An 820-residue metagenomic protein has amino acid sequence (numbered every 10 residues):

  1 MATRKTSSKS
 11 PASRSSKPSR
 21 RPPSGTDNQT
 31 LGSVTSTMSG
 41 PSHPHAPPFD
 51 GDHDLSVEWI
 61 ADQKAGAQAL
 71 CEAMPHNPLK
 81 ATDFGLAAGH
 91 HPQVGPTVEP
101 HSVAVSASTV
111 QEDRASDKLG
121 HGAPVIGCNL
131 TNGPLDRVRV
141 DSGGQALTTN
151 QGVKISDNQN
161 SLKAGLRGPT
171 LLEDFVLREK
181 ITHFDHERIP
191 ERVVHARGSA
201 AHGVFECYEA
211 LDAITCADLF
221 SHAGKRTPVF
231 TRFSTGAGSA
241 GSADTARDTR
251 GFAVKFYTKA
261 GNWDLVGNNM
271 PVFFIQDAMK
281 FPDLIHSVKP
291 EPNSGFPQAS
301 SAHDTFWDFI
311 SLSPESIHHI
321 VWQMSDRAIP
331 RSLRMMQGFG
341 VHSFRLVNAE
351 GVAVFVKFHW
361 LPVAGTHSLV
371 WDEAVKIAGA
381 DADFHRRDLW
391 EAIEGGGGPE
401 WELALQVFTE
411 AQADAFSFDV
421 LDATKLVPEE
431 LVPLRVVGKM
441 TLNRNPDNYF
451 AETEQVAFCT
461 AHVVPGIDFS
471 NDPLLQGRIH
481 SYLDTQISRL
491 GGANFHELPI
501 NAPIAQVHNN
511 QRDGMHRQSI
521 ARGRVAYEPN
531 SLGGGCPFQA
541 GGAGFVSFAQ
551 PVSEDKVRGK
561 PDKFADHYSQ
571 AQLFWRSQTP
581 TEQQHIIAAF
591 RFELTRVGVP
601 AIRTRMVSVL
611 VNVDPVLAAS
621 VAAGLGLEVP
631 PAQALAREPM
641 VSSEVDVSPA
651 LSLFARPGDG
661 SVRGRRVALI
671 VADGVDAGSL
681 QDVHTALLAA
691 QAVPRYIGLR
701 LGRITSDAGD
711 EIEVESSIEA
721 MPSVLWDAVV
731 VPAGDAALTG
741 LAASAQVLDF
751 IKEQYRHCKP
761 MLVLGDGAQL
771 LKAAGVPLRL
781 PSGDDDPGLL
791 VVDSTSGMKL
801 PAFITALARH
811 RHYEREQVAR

Functional and structural regions predicted by a protein language model:
A2-A677, Q681-A689, V693, G698-E719 (+4 more regions): Active-site-adjacent core segments of small-molecule enzymes
V599, G698, A728-G734, V747-A773: Catalytic nucleophile loop
Q681, L741-S744, A773-V776: Short amphipathic alpha-helical segments
Y696, M761, G788-V791: Conserved beta-strand scaffold positions in the cores of enzyme catalytic domains, especially in NTP/NDP-utilizing
T705-D707, V763-S782: Glycine-rich, charge-decorated loop segments at or immediately adjacent to ligand/cofactor-binding or catalytic sites
I712-L725, V729, A774-M798: Structural recognition of alpha->loop->beta junctions
S716-A720, Q746-I751: A short, acidic, amphipathic alpha-helical segment used as a generic capping/interface helix at domain edges
D785-R820: A charged, well-structured terminal subsegment
